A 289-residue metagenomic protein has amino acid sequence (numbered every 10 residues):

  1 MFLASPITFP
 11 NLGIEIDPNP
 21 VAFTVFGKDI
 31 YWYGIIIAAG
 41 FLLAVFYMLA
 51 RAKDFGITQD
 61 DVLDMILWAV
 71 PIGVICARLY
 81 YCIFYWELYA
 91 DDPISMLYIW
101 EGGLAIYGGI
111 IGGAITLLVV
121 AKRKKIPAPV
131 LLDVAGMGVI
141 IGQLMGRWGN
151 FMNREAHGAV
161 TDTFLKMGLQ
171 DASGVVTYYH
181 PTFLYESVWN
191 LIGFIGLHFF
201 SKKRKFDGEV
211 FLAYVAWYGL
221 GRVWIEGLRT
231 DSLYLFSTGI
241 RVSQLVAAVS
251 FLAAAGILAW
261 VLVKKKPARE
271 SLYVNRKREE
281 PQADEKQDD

Functional and structural regions predicted by a protein language model:
M1-D289: A feature for loop-to-transmembrane-helix boundaries and adjacent hydrophobic helices in multi-pass integral membrane
